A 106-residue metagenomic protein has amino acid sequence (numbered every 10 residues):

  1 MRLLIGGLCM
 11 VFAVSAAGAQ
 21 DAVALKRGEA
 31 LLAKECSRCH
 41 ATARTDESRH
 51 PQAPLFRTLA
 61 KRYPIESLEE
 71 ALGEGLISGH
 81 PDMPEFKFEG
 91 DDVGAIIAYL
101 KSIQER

Functional and structural regions predicted by a protein language model:
R2-S15: Bacterial N-terminal signal peptides
A13-L31: Electrostatic cytochrome c docking/interface patches
A17-A22, T45-H50, P54-L59: His/Cys-centered metal/cofactor-coordination and adjacent catalytic loops
G28, A33-T42, I96: The canonical Cys-X-X-Cys-His
G28, D46-S48, E74-G75: Short secondary-structure boundary/capping segments
T42-T45, E70-A71: Short beta-strand/turn micro-motifs at beta-sheet edges
L55-K101: Extracytoplasmic electron-transfer domains, predominantly the class I c-type cytochrome c fold
E105-R106: Short, solvent-exposed mixed-charge patches
